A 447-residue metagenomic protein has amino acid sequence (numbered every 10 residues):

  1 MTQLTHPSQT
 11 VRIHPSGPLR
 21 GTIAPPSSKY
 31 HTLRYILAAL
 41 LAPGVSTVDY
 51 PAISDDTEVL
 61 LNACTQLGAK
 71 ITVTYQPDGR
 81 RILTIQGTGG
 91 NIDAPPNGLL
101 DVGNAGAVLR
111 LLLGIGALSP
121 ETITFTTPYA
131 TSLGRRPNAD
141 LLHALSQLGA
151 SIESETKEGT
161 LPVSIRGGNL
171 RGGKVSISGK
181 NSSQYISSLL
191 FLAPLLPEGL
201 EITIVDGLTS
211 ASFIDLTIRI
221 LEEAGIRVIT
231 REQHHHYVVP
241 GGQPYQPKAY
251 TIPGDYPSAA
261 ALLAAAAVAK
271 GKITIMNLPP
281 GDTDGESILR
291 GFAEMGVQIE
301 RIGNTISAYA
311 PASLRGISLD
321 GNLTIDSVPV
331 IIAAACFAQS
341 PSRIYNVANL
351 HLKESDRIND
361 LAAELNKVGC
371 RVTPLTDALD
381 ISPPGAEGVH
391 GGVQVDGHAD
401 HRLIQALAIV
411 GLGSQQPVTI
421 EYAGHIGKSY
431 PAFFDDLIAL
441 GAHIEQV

Functional and structural regions predicted by a protein language model:
M1-V447: Short, structured segments at the rim of ligand-binding sites
